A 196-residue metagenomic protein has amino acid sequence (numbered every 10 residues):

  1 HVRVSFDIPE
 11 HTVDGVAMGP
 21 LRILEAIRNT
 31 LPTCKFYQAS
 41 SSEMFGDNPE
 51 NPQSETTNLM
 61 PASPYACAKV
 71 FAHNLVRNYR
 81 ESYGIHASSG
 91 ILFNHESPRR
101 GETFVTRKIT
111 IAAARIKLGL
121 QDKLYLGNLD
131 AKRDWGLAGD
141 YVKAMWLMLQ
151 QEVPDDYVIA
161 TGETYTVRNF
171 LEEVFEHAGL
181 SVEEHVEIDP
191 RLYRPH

Functional and structural regions predicted by a protein language model:
H1-H95, L149, E172, H177: N-terminal Rossmann-like NAD(P)+-binding domain of SDR-like oxidoreductases, especially those catalyzing
R3, R28, K35, K69 (+6 more regions): Basic side chains
V4-I8, M18, G101-F104, G136-G139 (+1 more regions): Generic recognition of short, well-ordered alpha-helical segments
G46-D47, P98-R100, T166-R168, P195: A short beta-to-alpha transition loop/helix N-cap that caps and shapes the active-site region
T57, P61-A68, P98-T106, D134-L137: The catalytic Tyr-centered alpha-helix of NAD(P)H-dependent dehydrogenases
V105-I109, A113-H196: C-terminal substrate-binding subdomain of Rossmann-fold SDR/epimerase-dehydratase oxidoreductases
